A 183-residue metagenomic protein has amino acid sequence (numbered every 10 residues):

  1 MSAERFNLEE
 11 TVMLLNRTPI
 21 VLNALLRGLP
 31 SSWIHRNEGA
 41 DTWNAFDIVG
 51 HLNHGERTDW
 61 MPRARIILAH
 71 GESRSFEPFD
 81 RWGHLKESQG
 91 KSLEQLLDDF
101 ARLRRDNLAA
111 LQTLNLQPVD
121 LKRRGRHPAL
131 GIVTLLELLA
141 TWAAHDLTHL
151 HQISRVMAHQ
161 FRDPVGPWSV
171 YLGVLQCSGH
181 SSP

Functional and structural regions predicted by a protein language model:
M1, H35-R81, K122-P183: Short, contiguous alpha-helical
E4-W33, G55-I66: Alpha-helical bundle segments that constitute or directly flank the non-heme di-iron/ferroxidase center
F6, L29, W43, S88-K91 (+2 more regions): Short coil/turn linker and secondary-structure boundary residues
F6-L8, I20-L22, N37-E38, L111-T113 (+1 more regions): N-terminal start-of-chain detector that recognizes signal peptides and the immediate post-cleavage beginning
L8, L15, D41-A45, N53 (+4 more regions): Hydrophobic alpha-helical segments and helix-packing faces
L8-V21, L25-R27, G83-L93, R105 (+6 more regions): Small-residue-biased structural context
T18, R81-K122, E137-H145, L150-Q152: Acidic/histidine-rich alpha-helical segments that form the ligand environment of transition-metal centers
V21-G28, S32, R63, D106 (+3 more regions): Amphipathic, soluble alpha-helical interaction motifs
